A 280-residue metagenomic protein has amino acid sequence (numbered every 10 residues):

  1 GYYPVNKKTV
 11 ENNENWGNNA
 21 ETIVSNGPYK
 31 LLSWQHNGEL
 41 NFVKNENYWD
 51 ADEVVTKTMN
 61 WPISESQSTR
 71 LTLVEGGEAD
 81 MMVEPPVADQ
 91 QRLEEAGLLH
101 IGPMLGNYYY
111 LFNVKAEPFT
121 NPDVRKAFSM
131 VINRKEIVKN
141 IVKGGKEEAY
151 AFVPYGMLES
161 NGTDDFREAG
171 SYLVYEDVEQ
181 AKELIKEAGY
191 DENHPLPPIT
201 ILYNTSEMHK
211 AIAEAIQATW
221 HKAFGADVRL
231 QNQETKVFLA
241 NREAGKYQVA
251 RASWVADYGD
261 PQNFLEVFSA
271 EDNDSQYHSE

Functional and structural regions predicted by a protein language model:
G1-E53, T58, E183: Gly/Pro-rich hinge or "lid" segments in bacterial periplasmic/extracellular proteins
G17-A20, E46-R92: Ligand-site clamp/hinge motif
H36, V178, K182-A256: Ligand/substrate-recognition segments at binding pockets and active sites
V43-N47, M104-A127, V131, N140: A bilobed periplasmic-binding-protein/Venus flytrap-type ligand-binding module shared by bacterial periplasmic
Q90-I101, K246, D260-S275: Ligand-binding "clamshell"
L98-N113, D272-E280: Periplasmic-binding protein-like
V138-K139, Y172-Y175, A226-E243, N263-E280: Extracytoplasmic/peripheral linker and loop segments enriched in polar/acidic and small residues with frequent Thr/Pro
E148-E187, S206-A211: Structural transition elements
